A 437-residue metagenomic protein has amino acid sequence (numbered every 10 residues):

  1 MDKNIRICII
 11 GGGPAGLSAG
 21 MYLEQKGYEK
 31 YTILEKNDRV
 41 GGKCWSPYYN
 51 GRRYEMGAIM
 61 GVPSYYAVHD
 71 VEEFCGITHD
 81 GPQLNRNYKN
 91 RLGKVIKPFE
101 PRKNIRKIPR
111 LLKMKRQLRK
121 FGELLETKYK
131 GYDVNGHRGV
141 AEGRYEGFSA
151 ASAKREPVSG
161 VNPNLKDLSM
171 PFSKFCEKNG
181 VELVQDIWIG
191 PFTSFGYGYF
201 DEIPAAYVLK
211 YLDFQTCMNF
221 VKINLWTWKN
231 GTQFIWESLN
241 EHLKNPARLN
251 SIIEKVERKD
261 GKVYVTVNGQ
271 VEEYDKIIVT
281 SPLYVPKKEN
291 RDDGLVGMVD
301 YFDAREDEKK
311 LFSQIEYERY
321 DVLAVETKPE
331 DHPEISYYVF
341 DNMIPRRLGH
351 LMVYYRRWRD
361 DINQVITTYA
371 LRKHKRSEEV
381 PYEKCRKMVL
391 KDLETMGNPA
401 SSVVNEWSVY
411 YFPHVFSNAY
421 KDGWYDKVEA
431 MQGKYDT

Functional and structural regions predicted by a protein language model:
I5-T32: N-terminal Rossmann-like FAD-binding beta1-loop-alpha1 element of flavoenzymes
A15, R39, Y284: Conserved Rossmann-like nucleotide-cofactor binding loop
E24-Y48: Glycine-rich FAD pyrophosphate-binding loop
K26, I252-I366, A370-S377: Mid-domain catalytic core of redox enzymes that form a hydrophobic substrate pocket/lid adjacent to a catalytic redox
K43, G51-Q83: Conserved FAD-binding subdomain of flavin-dependent enzymes
H69, E73, T78-E202: Mobile amphipathic helical/loop "lid" adjacent to a hydrophobic cofactor/ligand pocket
Y211-K262, K276: Helical element adjacent to the flavin cofactor pocket in flavoenzyme catalytic cores
L351-T437: Conserved flavin/dinucleotide-binding core of flavoenzymes
